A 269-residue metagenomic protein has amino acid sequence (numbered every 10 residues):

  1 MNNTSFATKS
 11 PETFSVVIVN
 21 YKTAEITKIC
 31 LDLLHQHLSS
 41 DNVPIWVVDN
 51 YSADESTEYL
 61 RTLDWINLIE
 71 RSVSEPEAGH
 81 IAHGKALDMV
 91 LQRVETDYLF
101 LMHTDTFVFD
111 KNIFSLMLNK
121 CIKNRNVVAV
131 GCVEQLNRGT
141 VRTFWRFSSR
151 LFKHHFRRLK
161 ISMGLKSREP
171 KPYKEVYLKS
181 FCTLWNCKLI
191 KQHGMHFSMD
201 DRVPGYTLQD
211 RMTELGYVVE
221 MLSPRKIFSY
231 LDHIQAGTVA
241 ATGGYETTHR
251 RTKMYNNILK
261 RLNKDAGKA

Functional and structural regions predicted by a protein language model:
M1-L33: N-proximal low-complexity "stem/linker" segments adjacent to membrane-targeting elements
L33-N42: Short, acidic, metal-binding catalytic loop of nucleotide-sugar glycosyltransferases
D49-E58, V73: A conserved acidic beta->alpha catalytic loop
W65-R93: Active-site-proximal specificity loops/subdomain of glycosyltransferases
L99: Short aromatic/hydrophobic "clamp" motif used to bind/position activated sugar donors
H103-F107: The conserved acidic donor/metal-binding loop of glycosyltransferases
I113-P204: Conserved catalytic core of nucleotide-sugar-dependent glycosyltransferases
F197-A269: C-terminal catalytic/acceptor-binding lobe
